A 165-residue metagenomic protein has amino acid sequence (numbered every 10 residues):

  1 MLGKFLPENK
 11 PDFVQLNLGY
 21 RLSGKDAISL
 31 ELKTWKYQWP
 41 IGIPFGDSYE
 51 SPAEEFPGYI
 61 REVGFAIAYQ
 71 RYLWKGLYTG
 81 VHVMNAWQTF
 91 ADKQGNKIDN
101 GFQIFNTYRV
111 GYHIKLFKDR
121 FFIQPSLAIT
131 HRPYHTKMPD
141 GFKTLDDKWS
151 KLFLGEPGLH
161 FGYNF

Functional and structural regions predicted by a protein language model:
M1-S48, G162: Short glycine/proline- and aromatic-enriched beta-strand/turn motifs that initiate or cap beta-hairpins
L2-K4, E50-E55, A91-D99, K143-W149: Extracellular loop and loop/strand-boundary signature of outer-membrane beta-barrel proteins
L2-L6, L32-Q38, R71, V83-T89 (+3 more regions): Transmembrane beta-strands of outer-membrane beta-barrel pores
N9-K10, I41-D47, F90-K97, H135-K143: Outer-membrane beta-barrel translocator domains and adjoining extracellular loop/strand segments of Gram-negative
K10-V14, Y59-V63, N100-N106, K151-P157: Residues that define the transmembrane beta-barrel architecture of outer-membrane proteins
L16-Y20, F65-R71, N85, N106-I114 (+2 more regions): Residues on the lipid-exposed face of transmembrane beta-strands in outer-membrane beta-barrel proteins
R21-K25, W35, W74-G76, K115-D119: Outer-membrane beta-barrel channels and translocator barrels
F122, K151-F165: Outer-membrane beta-barrel "beta-signal"
